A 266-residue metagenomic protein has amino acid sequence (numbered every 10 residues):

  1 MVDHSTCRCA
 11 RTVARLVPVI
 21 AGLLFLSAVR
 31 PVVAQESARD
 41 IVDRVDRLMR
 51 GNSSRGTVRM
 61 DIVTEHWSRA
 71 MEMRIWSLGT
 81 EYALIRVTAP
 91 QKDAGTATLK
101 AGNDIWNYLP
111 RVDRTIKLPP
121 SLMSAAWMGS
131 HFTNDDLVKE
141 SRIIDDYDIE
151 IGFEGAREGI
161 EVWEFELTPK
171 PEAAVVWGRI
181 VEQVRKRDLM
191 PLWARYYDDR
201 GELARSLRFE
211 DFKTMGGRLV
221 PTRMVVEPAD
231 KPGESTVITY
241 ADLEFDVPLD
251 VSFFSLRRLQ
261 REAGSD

Functional and structural regions predicted by a protein language model:
M1-V13: N-terminal secretory signal peptides that target proteins for export/translocation
R15-A28: Bacterial N-terminal signal peptides
R30-A34: Sec/Tat signal peptide C-region and signal peptidase I cleavage site
E36-R111: N-terminal mature ectodomain segment of secretory-pathway/periplasmic proteins
D40-D43, A70-E72, Y147-F153, L207-E210 (+1 more regions): Short structured motifs
D61, W76-T80, T88-P90, N103-D104 (+8 more regions): Solvent-exposed coil/turn segments that connect beta secondary-structure elements in extracytoplasmic/periplasmic
L109-K139: Acidic/charged, solvent-exposed loop-and-adjacent secondary-structure segments enriched in E/D, K/R, S/T, and G/P
R114-K117, D135-E140, E158-L256: Gly/Pro-enriched, hydrophobic low-complexity segments that function as extracytoplasmic propeptides/linkers
